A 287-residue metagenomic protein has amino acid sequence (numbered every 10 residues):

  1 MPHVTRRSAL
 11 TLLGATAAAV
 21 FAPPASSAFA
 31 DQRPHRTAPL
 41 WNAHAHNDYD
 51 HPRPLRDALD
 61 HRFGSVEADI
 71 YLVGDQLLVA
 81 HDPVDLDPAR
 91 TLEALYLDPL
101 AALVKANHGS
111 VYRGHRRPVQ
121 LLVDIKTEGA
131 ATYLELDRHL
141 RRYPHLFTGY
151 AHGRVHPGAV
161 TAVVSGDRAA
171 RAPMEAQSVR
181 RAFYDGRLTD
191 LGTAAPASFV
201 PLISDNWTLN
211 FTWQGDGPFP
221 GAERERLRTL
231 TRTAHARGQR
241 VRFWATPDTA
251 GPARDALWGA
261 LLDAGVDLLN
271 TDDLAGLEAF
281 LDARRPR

Functional and structural regions predicted by a protein language model:
P2-R287: Phosphate-group recognition and catalysis centered on beta-loop-alpha active-site segments
